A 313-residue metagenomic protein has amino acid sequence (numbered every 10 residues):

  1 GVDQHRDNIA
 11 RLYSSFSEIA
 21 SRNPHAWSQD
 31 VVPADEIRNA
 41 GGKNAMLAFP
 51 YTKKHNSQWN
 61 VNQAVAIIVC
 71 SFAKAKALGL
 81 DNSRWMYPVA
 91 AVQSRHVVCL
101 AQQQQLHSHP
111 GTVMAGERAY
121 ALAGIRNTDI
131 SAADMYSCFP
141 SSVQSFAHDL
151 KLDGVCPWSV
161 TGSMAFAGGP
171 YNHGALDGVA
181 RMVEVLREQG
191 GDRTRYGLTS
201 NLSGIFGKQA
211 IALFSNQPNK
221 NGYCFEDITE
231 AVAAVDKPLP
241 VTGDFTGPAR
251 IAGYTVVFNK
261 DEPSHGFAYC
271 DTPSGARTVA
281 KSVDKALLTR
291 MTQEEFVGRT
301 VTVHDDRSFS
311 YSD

Functional and structural regions predicted by a protein language model:
G1-I67, F72-A73, D81-F166, E184 (+2 more regions): Conserved "HGTGT" condensation-loop signature of ketosynthase/thiolase-family condensing enzymes that catalyze
L78: Active-site-adjacent structural patch at catalytic or cofactor/ligand-binding sites
A167-A175, L186-Q189, T194: A conserved active-site cap/scaffold subdomain adjacent to cofactor or substrate pockets
D177, G197-T199: Active-site capping/gating regions of soluble enzymes
V179-M182: Active-site-proximal alpha-helical segments within enzyme catalytic domains
G204-I205: C-terminal substrate-binding/catalytic lobe of Rossmann-fold NAD(P)-dependent dehydrogenases
K208: Loop/helix-junction capping segments adjacent to catalytic residues or to phosphate/diphosphate-binding pockets
